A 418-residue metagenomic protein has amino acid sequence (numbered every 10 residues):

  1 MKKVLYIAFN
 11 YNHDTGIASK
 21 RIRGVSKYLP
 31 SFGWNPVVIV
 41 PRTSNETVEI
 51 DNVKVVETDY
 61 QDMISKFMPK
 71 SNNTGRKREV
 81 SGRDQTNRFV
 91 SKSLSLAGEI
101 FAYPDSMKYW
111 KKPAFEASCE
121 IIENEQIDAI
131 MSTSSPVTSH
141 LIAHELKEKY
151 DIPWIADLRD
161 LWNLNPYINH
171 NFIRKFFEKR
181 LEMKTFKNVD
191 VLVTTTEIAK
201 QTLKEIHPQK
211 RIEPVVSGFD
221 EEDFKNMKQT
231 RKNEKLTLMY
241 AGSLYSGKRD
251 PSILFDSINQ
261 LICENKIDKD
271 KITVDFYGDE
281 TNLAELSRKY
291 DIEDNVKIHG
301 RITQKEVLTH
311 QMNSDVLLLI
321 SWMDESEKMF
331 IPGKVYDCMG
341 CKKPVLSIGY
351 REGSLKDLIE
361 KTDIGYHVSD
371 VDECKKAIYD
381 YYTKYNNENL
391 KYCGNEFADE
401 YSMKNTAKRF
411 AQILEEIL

Functional and structural regions predicted by a protein language model:
M1-I64, V191, E197, I212 (+1 more regions): N-terminal subdomain of nucleotide-sugar transferases
G24-V25, F101, T138-L141, E145-K149 (+1 more regions): Membrane-proximal helix-turn-helix segments that form the acceptor-binding/catalytic region of lipid-linked
P41-K112: A conserved catalytic-core segment of Leloir-type glycosyltransferases
M63-N72, F219-E234, Y385: Acidic anion/phosphate-binding donor-loop and adjacent secondary structure in glycosyltransferase catalytic cores
I198, G218: Carbohydrate-associated surface elements
R231-K248, F255, T406: Conserved donor-binding/catalytic core segment of Leloir-type glycosyltransferases
R249-S252, T303-T309, L317-Y336, L346-D357 (+1 more regions): Nucleotide-sugar-dependent
K269-T273, L283-L308: Nucleotide-activated donor-binding/catalytic signature segment of Leloir-type glycosyltransferases, i.e., the conserved
